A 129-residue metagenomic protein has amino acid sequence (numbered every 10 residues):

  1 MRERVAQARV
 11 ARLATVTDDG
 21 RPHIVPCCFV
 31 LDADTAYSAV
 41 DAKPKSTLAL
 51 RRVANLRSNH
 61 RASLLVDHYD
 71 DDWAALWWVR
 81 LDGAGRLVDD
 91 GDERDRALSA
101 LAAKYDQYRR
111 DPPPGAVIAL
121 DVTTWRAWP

Functional and structural regions predicted by a protein language model:
M1-A11: Extreme N-terminal tail/first-helix region
A6-A8, R21-P22, W78, D111-P113: Short solvent-exposed loop/turn micro-motifs enriched in small/polar/acidic residues
Q7, N59-R61: Short coil-to-beta transition motif at edge beta-strands of beta-rich domains
R9-K45, L64-V66: Short beta-strand segments
T47, Y69-P129: Charged, gly/pro-rich active-site loop segments
L50: Structured soluble/peripheral alpha/beta segments that form catalytic or ligand/cofactor-binding pockets
